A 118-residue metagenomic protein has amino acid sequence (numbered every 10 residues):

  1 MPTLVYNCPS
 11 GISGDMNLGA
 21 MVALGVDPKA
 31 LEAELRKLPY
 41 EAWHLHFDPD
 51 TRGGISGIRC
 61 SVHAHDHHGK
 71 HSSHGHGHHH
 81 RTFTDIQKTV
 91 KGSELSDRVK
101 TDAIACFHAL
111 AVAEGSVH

Functional and structural regions predicted by a protein language model:
M1-L4: Extreme N-terminal starter segment of soluble prokaryotic enzymes
Y6-L18: Conserved phosphate/anionic-ligand binding catalytic regions in large, soluble enzymes, centered on
I12, V117-H118: A short alpha-helix capping/helix-coil boundary motif
A23-V117: Glycine-rich nucleotide/cofactor/substrate-binding loop typically near the N-terminus or early in the first domain
